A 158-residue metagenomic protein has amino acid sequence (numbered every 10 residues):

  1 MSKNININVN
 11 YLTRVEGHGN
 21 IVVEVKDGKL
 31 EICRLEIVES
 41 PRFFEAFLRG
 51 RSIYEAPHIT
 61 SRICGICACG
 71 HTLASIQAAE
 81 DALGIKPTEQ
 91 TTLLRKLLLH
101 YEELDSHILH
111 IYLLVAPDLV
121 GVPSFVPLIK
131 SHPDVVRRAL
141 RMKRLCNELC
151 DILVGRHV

Functional and structural regions predicted by a protein language model:
S2-V158: Catalytic cofactor-binding cores of redox enzymes
